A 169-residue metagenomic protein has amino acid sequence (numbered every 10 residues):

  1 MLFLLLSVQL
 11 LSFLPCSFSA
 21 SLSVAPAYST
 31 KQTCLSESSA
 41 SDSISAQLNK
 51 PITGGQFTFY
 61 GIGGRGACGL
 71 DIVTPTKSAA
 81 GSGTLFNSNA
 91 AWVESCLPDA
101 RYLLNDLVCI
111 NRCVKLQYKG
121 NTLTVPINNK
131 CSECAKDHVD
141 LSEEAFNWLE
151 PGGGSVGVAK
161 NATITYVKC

Functional and structural regions predicted by a protein language model:
M1-A20: Cleavable N-terminal signal peptides of Sec/SRP-targeted secreted and luminal proteins
C16-C169: Secreted/periplasmic proteins
